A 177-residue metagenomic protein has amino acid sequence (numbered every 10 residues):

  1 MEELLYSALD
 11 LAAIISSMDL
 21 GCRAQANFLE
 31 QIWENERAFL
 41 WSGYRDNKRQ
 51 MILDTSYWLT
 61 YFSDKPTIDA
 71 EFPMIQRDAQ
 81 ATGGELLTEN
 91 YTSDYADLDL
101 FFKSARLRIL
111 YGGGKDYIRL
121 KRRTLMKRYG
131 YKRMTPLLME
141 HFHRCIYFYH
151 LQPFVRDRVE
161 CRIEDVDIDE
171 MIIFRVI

Functional and structural regions predicted by a protein language model:
M1-S7, E89-D94: N-terminal intrinsically disordered, low-complexity, charged/polar
Y6, I15-A24, K115-L120: Short capping segments at the starts of secondary-structure elements
I14-N27, R37-D46: Charged, low-complexity interaction regions
E34, G112-R133: Short glycine-rich, basic-tinged beta-strand/loop micro-motifs
E36, W41-Y61, M126-I163: Charge-enriched amphipathic alpha-helical scaffolds
Y44-D97: Long, low-complexity, charged/polar intrinsically disordered regions in eukaryotic proteins
Y91-L120: An N-terminal amphipathic alpha-helical segment
R158-I177: C-terminal edge-of-domain segments
